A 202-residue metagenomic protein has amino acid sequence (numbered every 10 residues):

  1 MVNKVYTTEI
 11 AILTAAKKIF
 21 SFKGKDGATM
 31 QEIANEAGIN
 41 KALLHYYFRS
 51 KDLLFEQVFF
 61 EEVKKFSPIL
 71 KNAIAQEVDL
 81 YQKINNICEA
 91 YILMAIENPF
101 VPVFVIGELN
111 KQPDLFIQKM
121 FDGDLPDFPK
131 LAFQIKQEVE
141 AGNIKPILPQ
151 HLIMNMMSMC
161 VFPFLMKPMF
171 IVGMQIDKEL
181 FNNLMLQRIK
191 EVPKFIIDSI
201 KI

Functional and structural regions predicted by a protein language model:
M1-K23, A28-E36, D52-E56: Basic, helix-initiating cap at the start of DNA-binding domains
A37-F48: Short hydrophobic/aromatic patch on the recognition helix
F48, G107-Q112: Short helix-capping/turn signature of helix-turn-helix
K51, V58, E62, F66 (+5 more regions): Hydrophobic/aromatic residues within well-ordered alpha-helical segments
V58-N86, F128, A132-Q137: Amphipathic alpha-helical linker/stalk segments
K71-V101, A141, P149-M156, I189 (+1 more regions): Hydrophobic alpha-helical connector segments
C88-Y91, V105-E108, M156, C160 (+1 more regions): Short alpha-helical scaffolding segments that buttress acidic/His motifs in well-ordered protein cores
L93, E97, L125, P129-A141 (+2 more regions): C-terminal peripheral helix-coil segments that are non-catalytic and often amphipathic
